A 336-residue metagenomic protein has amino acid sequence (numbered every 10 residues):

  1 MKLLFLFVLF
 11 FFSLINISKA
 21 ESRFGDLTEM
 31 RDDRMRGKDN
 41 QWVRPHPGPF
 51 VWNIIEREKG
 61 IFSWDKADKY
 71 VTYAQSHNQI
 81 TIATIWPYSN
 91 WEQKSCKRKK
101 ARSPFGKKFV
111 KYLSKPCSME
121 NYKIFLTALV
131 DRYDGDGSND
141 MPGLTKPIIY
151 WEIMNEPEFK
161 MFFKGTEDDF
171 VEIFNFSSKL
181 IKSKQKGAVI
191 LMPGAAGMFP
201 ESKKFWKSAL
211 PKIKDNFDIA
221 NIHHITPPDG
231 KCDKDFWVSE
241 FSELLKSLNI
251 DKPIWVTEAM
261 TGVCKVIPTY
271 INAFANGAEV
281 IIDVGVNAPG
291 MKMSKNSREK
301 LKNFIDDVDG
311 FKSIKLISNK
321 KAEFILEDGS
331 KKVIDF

Functional and structural regions predicted by a protein language model:
L4-S13: Sec-dependent N-terminal signal peptides
N16-A20: Sec/Tat signal peptide C-region and signal peptidase I cleavage site
E21-D140, K146-I148, E152, E158: N-terminal substrate-binding region of glycoside hydrolase catalytic domains
E21-F24, K38-W42, S76-T81, K146-I149 (+4 more regions): Loop/turn elements at helix/coil->beta-strand transitions in domains of secreted/extracellular proteins
D26, P45, I153, M192-A195 (+3 more regions): Conserved beta-strand positions
C96-S247, V263-I271, M291: Active-site cleft segment of glycoside hydrolase catalytic domains centered on the general acid/base Glu
V263-F336: Aromatic- and carboxylate-lined catalytic core of secreted/periplasmic carbohydrate-active enzymes
